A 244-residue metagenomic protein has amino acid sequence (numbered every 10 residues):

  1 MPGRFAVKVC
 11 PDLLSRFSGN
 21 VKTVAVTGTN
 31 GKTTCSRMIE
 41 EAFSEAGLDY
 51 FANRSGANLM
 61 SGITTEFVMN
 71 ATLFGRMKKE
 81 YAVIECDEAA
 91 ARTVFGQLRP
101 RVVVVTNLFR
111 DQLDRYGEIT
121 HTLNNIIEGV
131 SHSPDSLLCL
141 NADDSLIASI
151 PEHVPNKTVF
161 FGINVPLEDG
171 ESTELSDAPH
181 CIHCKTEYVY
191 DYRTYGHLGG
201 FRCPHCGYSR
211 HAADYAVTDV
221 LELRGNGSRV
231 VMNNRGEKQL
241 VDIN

Functional and structural regions predicted by a protein language model:
M1-G162, G170-H180: Phosphate-binding loop of NTP-binding sites
G162-N244: Adenine nucleotide phosphate-binding catalytic loops in nucleotide-utilizing enzymes
